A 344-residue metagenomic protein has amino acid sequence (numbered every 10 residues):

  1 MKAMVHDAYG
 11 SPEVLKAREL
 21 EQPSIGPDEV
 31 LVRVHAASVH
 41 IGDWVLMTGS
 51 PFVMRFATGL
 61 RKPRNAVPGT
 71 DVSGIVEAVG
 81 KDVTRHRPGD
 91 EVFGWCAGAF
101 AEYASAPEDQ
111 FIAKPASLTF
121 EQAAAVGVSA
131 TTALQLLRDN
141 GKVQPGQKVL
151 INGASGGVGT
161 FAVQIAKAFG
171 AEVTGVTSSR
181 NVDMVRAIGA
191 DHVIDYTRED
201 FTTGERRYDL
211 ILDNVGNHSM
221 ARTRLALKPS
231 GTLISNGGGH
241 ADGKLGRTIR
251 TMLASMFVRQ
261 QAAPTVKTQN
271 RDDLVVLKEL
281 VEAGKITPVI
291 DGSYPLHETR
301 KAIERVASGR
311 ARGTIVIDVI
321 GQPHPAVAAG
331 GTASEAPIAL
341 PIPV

Functional and structural regions predicted by a protein language model:
S11-V14, E19-S73: N-terminal glycine-rich beta->alpha transition that marks the start or flank of a dinucleotide-binding site
D71-C96, E172: A glycine-/small-residue-rich N-terminal strand-loop-strand element that serves as the cofactor-binding glycine loop
R87, A116-T119, K142-K148: Short helix-loop-beta connector
E91, K148, E172, G231-T232: Short glycine-centered segments of the SAM/dcSAM-binding site in methyltransferase folds
C96-E108: A structural motif shared across PLP-dependent enzymes of the aminotransferase-like
A124-D195: Mid-domain Rossmann-like dinucleotide-binding core that forms the NAD(H)/NADP(H) cofactor-binding site
T202-L210: A short acidic, Gly/Pro-enriched loop at the edge of an enzyme's catalytic core that lines a small-molecule cofactor
N214-I286, A311, V319-V344: Glycine-rich phosphate-binding loop and adjacent beta-alpha segment of Rossmann(oid) nucleotide-cofactor-binding
